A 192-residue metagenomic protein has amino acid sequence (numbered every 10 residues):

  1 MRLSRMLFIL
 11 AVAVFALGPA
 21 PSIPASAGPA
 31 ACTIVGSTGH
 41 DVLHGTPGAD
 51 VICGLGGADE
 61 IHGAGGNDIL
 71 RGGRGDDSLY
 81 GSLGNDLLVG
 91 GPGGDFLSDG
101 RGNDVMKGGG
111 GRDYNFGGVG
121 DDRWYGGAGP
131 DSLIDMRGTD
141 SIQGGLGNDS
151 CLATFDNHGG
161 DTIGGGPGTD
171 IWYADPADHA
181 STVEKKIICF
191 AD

Functional and structural regions predicted by a protein language model:
M1-F8: Bacterial N-terminal signal peptides that target proteins for export
V14-I34: C-terminal region of N-terminal signal peptides and the immediate post-cleavage residues of exported proteins
A30-A31, D149, I187: Extracellular secreted precursors and ectodomains with disulfide-bonded cysteine-rich loops/domains
V35-G39, G45, G54, H62-G63 (+12 more regions): Glycine-centered beta-turn/loop sites at beta-strand termini
T154-D192: Leucine-rich solenoid repeat scaffolds
